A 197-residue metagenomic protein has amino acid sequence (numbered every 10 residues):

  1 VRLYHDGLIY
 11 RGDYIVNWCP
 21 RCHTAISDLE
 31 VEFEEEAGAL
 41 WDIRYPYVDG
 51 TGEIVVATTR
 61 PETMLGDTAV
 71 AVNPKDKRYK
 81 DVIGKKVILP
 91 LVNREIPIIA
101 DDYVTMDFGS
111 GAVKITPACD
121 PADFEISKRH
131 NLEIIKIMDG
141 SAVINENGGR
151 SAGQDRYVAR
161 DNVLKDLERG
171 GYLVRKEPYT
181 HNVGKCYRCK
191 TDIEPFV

Functional and structural regions predicted by a protein language model:
V1-R2, R188-D192: Core structural elements
V1-S141: NTP-handling and nucleic-acid-processing catalytic cores
I15-T24, Y179-C189: A glycine-rich phosphate-binding loop feature that marks nucleotide/adenosyl-phosphate handling sites
A112-K114, E146-R156: The substrate-binding groove and active-site-proximal loops of carbohydrate-active enzymes, especially glycoside
A142, V163, K185-Y187: Active-site cavity-forming subdomains of large catalytic enzyme subunits
D155-V183: Phosphate/diphosphate-binding loops
I193-V197: Short, intrinsically disordered, charge-balanced linker/junction segments flanking boundaries in proteins
